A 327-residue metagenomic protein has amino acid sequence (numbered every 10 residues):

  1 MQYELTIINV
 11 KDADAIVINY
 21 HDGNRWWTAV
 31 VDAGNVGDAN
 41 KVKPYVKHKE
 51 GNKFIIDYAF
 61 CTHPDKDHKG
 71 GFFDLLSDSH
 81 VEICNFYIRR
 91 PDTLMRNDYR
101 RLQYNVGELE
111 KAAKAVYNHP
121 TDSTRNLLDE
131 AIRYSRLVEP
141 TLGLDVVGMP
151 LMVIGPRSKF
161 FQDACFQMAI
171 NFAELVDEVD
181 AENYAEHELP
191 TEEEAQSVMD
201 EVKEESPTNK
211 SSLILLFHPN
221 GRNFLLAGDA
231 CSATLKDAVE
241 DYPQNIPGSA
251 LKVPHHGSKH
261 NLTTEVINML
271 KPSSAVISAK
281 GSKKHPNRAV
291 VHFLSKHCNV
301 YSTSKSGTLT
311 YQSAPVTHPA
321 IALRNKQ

Functional and structural regions predicted by a protein language model:
M1-K53, P207-A233: Conserved beta-strand hairpin/beta-sheet module of binuclear metal-dependent hydrolase folds, prominently
M1-Y3, D74-N223, K296-N299, T303-Q327: Flexible, acidic/histidine-containing loops and adjacent segments that form or flank the divalent-metal
T6-I8, A29, F60, Y87 (+3 more regions): Hydrophobic/aromatic beta-strand patches that form the interior of the parallel beta-sheet core in alpha/beta enzyme
I7, G34-D38, V202-E205, L251-H255 (+1 more regions): Short, flexible loop segments at the rims of nucleotide/cofactor-binding pockets, characterized by
D12, V36-G37, P64-G70, T93-R96 (+5 more regions): Active-site environment of divalent metal-dependent phosphoester hydrolases
A15-I16, S258-M269, V276, G281-Q327: C-terminal regions of proteins
W26-W27, V36-I88, P243-S258, K271-A275: Active-site metal-binding motif and surrounding structural segment of the metallo-beta-lactamase
T234-Y242: Distinct, well-ordered alpha-helical segments
